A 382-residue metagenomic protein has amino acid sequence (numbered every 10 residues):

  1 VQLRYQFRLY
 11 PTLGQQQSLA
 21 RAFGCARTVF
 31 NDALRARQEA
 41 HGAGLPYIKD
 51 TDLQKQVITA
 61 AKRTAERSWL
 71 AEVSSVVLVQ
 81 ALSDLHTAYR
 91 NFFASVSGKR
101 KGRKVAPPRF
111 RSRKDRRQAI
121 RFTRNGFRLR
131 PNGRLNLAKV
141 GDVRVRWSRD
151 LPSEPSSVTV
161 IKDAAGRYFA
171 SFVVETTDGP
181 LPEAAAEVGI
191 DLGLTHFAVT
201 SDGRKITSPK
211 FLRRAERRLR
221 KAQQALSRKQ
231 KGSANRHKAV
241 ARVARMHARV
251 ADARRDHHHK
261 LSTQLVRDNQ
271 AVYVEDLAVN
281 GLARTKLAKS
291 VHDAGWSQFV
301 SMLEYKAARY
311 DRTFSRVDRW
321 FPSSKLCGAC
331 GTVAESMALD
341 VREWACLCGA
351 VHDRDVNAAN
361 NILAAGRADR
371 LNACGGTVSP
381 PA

Functional and structural regions predicted by a protein language model:
V1-A382: Nucleic-acid substrate recognition interfaces
